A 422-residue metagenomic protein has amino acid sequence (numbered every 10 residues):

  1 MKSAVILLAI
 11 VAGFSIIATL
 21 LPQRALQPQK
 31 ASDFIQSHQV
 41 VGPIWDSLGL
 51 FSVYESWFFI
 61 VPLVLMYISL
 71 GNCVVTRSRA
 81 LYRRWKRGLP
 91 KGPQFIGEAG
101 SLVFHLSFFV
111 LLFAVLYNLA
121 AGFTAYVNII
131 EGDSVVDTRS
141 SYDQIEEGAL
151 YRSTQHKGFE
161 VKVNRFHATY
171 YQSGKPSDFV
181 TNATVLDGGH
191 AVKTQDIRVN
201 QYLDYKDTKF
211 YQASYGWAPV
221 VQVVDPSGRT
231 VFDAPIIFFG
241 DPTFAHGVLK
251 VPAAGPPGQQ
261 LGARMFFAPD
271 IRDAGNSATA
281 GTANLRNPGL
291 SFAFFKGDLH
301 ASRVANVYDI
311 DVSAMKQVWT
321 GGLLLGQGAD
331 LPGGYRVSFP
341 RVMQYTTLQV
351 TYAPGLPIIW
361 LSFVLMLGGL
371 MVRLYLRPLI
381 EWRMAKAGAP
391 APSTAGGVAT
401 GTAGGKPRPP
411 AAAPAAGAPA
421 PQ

Functional and structural regions predicted by a protein language model:
M1-Q422: Solvent-exposed, non-transmembrane regions of integral membrane proteins
